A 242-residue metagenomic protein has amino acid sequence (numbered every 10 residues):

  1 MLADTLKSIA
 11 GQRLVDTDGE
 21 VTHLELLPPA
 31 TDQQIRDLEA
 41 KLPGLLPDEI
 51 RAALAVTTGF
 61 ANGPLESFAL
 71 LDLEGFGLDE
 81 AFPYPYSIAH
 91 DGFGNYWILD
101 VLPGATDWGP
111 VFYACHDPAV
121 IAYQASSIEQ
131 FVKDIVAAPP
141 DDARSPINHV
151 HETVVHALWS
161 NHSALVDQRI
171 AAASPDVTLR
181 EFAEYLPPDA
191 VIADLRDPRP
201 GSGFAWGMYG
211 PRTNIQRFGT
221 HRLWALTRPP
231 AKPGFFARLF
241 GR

Functional and structural regions predicted by a protein language model:
M1-T106, P110, S160-R242: A surface-exposed partner-binding patch
G109-P146: Compact, glycine/acidic-enriched structural inserts
E152-T153: Charged, amphipathic alpha-helical linkers/stalks
H156-L158: Charged, low-complexity intrinsically disordered regions
